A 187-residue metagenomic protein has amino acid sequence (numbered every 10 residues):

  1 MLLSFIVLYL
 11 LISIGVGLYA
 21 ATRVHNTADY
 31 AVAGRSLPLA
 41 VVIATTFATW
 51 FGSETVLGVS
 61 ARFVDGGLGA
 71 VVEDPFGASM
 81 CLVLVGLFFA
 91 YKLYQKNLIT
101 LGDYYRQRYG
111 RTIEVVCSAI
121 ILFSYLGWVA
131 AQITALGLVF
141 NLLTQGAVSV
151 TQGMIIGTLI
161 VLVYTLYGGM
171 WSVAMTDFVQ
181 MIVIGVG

Functional and structural regions predicted by a protein language model:
M1-V56, T165-G168, M181: Membrane-interface "cap" regions at the ends of multi-pass membrane proteins
I6-L8, P75-F76, V83, C117-A119 (+2 more regions): Transmembrane alpha-helical segments of multi-pass small-molecule transport proteins
L10-S13, T49-W50, A78-L82, I121-Y125 (+2 more regions): Residue-level recognition of pore/gate-forming positions within transmembrane alpha-helices of multi-pass
V16, A20-R23, Y125-I133, V139-Q152 (+2 more regions): Hydrophobic alpha-helical segments and their helix-loop junctions in multi-pass secondary transporters
D29-V32, D103-G110, S118, S172 (+1 more regions): Short amphipathic alpha-helical coupling elements at transmembrane boundaries
A31-L98: Membrane-interface helix-loop-helix modules in multi-pass membrane proteins
L39-T46, M80-V85, R111-S124, M154-T158: Select transmembrane alpha-helical segments in multipass membrane proteins
E73, Q95-V115, A135-Q152: Helix-loop-helix connectors at the membrane interface of multi-pass transporters/channels
